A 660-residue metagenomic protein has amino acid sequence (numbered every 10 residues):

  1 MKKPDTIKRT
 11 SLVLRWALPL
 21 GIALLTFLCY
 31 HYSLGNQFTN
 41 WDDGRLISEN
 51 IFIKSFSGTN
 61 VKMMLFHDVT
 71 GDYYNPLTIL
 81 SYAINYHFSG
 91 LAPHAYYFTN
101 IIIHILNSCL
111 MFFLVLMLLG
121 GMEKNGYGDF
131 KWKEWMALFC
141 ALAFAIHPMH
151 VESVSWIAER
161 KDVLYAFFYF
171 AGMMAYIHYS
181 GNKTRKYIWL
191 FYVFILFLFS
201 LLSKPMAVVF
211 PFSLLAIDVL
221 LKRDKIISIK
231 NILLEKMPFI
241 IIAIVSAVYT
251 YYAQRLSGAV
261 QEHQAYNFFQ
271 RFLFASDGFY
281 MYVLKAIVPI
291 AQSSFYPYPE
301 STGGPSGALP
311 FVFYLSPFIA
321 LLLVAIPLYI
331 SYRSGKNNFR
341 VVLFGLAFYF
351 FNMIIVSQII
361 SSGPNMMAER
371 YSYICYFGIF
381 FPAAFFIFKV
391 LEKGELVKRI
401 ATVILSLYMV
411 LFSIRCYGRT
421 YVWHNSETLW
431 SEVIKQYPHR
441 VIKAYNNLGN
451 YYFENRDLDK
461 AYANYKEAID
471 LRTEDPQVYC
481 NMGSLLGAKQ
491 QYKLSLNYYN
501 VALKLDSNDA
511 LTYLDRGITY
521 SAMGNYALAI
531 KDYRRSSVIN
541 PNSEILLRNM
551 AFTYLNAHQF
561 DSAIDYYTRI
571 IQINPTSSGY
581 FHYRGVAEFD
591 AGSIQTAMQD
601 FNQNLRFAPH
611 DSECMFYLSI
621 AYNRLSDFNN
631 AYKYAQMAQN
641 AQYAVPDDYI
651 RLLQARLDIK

Functional and structural regions predicted by a protein language model:
K2-S484, L511, D515, A522 (+2 more regions): Polytopic membrane enzymes that build or remodel cell-surface glycoconjugates and lipids
Q436, L471, L505, I539 (+3 more regions): Structural marker of alpha-solenoid helical repeat scaffolds
R440-V441, D475, D509, S543 (+3 more regions): Residue-level recognition of tetratricopeptide repeat
E454, A488, A522, N556-A557 (+3 more regions): Register position in tetratricopeptide repeats
R624, F628-K660: Terminal, low-structured helical/coil segments at or just beyond the last alpha-helical repeat
